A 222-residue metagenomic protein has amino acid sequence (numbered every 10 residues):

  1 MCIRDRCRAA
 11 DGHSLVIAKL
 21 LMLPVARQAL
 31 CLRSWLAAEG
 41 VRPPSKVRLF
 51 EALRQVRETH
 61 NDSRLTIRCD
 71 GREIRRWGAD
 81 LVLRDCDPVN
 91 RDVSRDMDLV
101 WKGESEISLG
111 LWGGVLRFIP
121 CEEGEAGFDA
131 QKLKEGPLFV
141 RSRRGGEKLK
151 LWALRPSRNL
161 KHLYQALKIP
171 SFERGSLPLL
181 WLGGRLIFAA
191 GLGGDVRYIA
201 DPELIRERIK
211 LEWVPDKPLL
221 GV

Functional and structural regions predicted by a protein language model:
R4-V222: AMP-forming adenylation/ATP pyrophosphatase catalytic core
